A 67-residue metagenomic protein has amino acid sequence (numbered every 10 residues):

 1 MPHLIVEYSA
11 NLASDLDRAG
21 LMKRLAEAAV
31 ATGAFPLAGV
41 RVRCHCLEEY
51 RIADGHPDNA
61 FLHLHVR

Functional and structural regions predicted by a protein language model:
M1-A10, L16, G20-L25, G39: N-terminal, polar/charged subdomain of small-to-medium soluble alpha/beta proteins
E7, R43-H45, H65-R67: Solvent-exposed beta-strand sheet faces enriched in polar/charged residues
L12-D15, H65-R67: Short histidine-centered catalytic/ligand-binding loop motif
A28: Solvent-exposed, charged/polar functional surfaces in cytosolic regulatory/catalytic domains
A31-A38: Short secondary-structure junctions
V40-D54: Short, solvent-exposed beta-alpha or beta-beta edge segments that form flexible loop/patches at the rim of ligand
A53-R67: Mid-chain, well-packed structural core segment of small domains
